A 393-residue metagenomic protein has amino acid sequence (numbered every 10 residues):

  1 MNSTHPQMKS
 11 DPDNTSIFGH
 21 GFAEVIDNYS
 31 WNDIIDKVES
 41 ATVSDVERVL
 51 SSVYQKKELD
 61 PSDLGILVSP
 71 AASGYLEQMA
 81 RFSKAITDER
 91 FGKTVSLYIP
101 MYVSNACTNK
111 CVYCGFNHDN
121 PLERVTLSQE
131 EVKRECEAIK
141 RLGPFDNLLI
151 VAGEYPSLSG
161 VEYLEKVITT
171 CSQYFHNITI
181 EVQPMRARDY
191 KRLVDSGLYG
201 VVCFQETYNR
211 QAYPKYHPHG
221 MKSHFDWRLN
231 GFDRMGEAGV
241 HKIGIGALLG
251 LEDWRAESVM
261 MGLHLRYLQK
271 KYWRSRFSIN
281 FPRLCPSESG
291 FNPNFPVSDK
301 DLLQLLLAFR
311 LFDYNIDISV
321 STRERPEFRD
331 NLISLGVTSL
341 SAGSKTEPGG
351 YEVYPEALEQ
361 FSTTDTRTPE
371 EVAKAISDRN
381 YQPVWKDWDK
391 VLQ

Functional and structural regions predicted by a protein language model:
M1-A72, K270-Q393: Auxiliary Fe-S-binding modules of radical SAM enzymes
G21-V25, N32, S96-N120, V202-C203 (+1 more regions): N-terminal small/glycine-rich loop or linker at the start of catalytic domains across soluble metabolic enzymes
A41, N120-M261, L265-Y267: Conserved Radical SAM active-site core
K56, S83, C111, C203 (+4 more regions): Conserved, mostly hydrophobic/aromatic
V68, I99-M101, L149-S159, P286 (+2 more regions): Glycine-rich, proline-tolerant flexible connector loops at the mouths of alpha/beta enzymes
Q78-N120, R124-L148, Y199: N-terminal pre-triad scaffold of radical SAM enzymes
K93-I99, D146-L148, I178-V182, V201-C203 (+4 more regions): Hydrophobic faces of well-ordered beta-strands that scaffold small-molecule active sites in alpha/beta enzyme cores
P100-Y102, G153-Y155, E181-M185, E206-Y208 (+4 more regions): Active-site beta-loop-alpha junctions enriched in small/polar residues
